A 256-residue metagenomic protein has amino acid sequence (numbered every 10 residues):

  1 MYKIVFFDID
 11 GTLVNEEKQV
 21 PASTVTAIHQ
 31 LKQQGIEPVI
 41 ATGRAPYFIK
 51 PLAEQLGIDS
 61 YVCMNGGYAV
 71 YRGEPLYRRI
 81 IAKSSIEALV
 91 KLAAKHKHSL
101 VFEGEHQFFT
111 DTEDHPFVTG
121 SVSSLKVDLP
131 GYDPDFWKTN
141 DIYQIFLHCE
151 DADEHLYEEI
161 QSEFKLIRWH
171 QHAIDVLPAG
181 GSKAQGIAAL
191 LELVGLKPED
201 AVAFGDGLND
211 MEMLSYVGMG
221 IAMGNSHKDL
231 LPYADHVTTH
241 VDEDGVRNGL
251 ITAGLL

Functional and structural regions predicted by a protein language model:
M1-K3, P21, V176-L256: Mg2+-dependent phosphoryl-transfer enzymes with acidic/Ser/Thr/Gly-rich catalytic loops
K3-E16: Asp-based phosphoryl-transfer active-site loop
G11, R44, G205-G207: Active-site metal-binding loops of divalent metal-dependent hydrolases
E16-P116: Active-site phosphate-binding/coordination module
L31, T42, N65, I145 (+3 more regions): Residue-level signal for inorganic ion chemistry
L56-D59, R79-I81, P116-S121, Q185 (+2 more regions): Short, hinge-like loop/turn segments at secondary-structure boundaries
L56-G57, N65, E159-E163, Y216-V217 (+1 more regions): Short, structured coil segments at secondary-structure junctions
L92, H96-F204, L208-M213, N225: Conserved acidic, metal-coordinating active-site core of Asp-based, Mg2+-dependent phosphoryl-transfer enzymes
